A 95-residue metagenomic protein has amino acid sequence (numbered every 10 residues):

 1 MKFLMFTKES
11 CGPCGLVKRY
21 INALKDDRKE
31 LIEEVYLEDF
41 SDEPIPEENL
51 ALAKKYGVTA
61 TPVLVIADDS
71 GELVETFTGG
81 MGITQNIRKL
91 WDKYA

Functional and structural regions predicted by a protein language model:
M1-R28: Local sequence-structure signature of Cys/Sec-based thiol-disulfide redox active-site neighborhoods
F6, K29-E48: Thiol-based oxidoreductase modules, predominantly thioredoxin-like and allied folds used for disulfide exchange
C11, F40, E72: Surface-exposed, flexible loop/turn segments at secondary-structure boundaries
L16-R19, E43, K55-Y56, G82: Chalcogenol-based redox active-site neighborhoods
N22, E30-I32, W91-Y94: Short, charged/polar low-complexity linear motifs in solvent-exposed/disordered segments
K29, K55-V58: Alpha-helix termination/capping residues and helix-transition junctions
N49-K54: Short, P/G- and charge-enriched loop/turn segments at secondary-structure junctions
T59-A95: Non-catalytic, surface beta->alpha helical segment in thiol-disulfide oxidoreductase systems
